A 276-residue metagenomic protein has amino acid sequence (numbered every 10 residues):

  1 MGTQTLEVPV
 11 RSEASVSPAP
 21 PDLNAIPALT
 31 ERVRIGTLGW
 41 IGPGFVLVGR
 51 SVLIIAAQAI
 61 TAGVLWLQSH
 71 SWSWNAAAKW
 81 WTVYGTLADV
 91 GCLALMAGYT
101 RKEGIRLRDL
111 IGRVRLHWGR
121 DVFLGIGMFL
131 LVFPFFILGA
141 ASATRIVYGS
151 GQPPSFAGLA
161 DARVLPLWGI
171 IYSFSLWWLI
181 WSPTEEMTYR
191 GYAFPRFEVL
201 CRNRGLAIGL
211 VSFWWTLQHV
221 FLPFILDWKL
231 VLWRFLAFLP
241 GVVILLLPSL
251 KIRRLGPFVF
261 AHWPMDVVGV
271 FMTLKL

Functional and structural regions predicted by a protein language model:
M1-R120, A141, R145, V267-L276: N-terminal, membrane-interfacial amphipathic/helix-forming hydrophobic leader that caps and precedes the first
G39-V46, A77-G85, D89, R120-G125 (+5 more regions): Residue-level signature of transmembrane alpha-helical entry/exit and packing/kink sites in multi-pass membrane
I55, W118-L124, L130, P195 (+2 more regions): Residues in flexible loops and secondary-structure boundaries
W66-T82, I105-W181: Juxtamembrane helix-loop-helix connectors linking adjacent transmembrane helices in multi-pass membrane enzymes
K102, V147, I225-W228: Juxtamembrane transmembrane-helix termini
P134-I137, S155-G158, R163-L276: Transmembrane helix-loop-helix hairpins at the membrane interface of multi-pass integral membrane proteins
